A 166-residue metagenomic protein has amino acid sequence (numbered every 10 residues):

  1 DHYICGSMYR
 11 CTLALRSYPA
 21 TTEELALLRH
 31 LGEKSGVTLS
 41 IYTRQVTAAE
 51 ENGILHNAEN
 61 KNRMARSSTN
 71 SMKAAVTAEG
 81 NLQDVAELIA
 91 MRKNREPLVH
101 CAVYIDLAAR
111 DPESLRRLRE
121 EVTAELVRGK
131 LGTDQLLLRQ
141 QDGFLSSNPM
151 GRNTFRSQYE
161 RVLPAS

Functional and structural regions predicted by a protein language model:
D1-A165: Extended, folded cores of ATP/NTP-driven motor/assembly subunits in large transport and secretion machines
